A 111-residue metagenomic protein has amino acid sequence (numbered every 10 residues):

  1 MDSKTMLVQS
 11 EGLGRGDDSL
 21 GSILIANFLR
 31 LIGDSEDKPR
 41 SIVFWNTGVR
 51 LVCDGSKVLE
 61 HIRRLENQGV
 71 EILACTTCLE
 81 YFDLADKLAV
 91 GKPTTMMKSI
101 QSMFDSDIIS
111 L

Functional and structural regions predicted by a protein language model:
D2-T5: Extreme N-terminal starter segment of soluble prokaryotic enzymes
L7-K38: Conserved mixed alpha/beta catalytic, RNA-binding, or beta-rich assembly cores of soluble enzyme, regulatory
G21-I25, S56-E60, V90-K92: Charged helix-capping and loop-helix junction motifs
L29, L59-R63, I100: Short amphipathic alpha-helical segments and helix-helix/interface helices
P39-N46, E71-T77: Short internal beta-strands
S41-V43, G48-K57: N-terminal beta-loop-helix "entrance" segment that forms/cooperates in small-molecule cofactor or anionic ligand
V58-L84: A glycine-rich helix N-cap at a beta->alpha junction
Y81-L111: C-terminal structural segments of small proteins and small subunits
